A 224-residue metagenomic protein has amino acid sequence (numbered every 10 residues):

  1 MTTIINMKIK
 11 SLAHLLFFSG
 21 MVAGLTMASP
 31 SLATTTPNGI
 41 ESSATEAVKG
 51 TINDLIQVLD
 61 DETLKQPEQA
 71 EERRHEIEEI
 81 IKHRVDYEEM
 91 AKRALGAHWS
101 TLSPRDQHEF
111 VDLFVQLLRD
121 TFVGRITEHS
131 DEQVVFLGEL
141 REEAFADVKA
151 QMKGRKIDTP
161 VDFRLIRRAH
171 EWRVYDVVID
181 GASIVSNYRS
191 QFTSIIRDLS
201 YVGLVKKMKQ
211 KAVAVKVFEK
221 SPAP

Functional and structural regions predicted by a protein language model:
I4-F17: Bacterial N-terminal signal peptides that target proteins for export
L15-M27: Bacterial N-terminal signal peptides
M27-A33: Sec/Tat signal peptide C-region and signal peptidase I cleavage site
T34-T36, D60-T63, I196, G203-K207: Short hydrophobic alpha-helices and adjacent helix-cap/hinge residues
N38-L118: Early exported N-terminus immediately downstream of N-terminal targeting peptides
D120-T159, K211-P224: Surface-exposed, charged secondary-structure patches
P160-S186: Short beta-strand edge/turn micro-motifs at domain boundaries
I179-P224: Low-complexity, intrinsically disordered terminal/linker segments enriched in charged and Gly/Pro repeats
